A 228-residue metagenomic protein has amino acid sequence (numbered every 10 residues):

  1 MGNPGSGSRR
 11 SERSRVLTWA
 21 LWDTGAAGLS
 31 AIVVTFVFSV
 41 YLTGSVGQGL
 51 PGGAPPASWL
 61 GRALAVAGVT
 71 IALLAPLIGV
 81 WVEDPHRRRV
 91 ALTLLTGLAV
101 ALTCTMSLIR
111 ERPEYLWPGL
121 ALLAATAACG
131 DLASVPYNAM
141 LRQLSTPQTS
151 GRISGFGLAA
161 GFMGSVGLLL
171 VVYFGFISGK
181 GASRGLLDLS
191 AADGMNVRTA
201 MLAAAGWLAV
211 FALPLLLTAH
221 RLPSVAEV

Functional and structural regions predicted by a protein language model:
G7-G68: Helix-loop boundary and gating motifs at the non-cytosolic
A54-S58, P147-L158: Loop-to-transmembrane helix entry/capping segments in MFS-fold secondary transporters and related SLC/MFSD carriers
I71-R87: Helix-to-loop junctions at the C-terminal end of transmembrane segments in multipass secondary transporters
V82-L98: Cytoplasmic membrane-interface "Motif A"-like loop-to-helix N-cap segments of 12-TM Major Facilitator Superfamily
T93-E114: C-terminal ends and interior cores of transmembrane alpha-helices in multi-pass membrane transporters/permeases
G130-T146: Intracellular juxtamembrane helix-capping segments at the cytosolic ends of symmetry-related transmembrane helices
S154-G181: Glycine-rich segments within core transmembrane alpha-helices of 12-TM secondary carriers
S183-L189, L217-V228: Flexible cytoplasmic inter-helical loops of multi-pass small-molecule transporters
